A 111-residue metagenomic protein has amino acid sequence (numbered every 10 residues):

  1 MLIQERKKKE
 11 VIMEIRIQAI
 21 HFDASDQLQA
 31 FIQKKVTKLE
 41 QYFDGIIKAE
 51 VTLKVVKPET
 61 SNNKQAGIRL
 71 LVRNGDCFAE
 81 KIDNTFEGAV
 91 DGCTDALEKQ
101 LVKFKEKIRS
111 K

Functional and structural regions predicted by a protein language model:
L2-K111: N-terminal, polar/charged subdomain of small-to-medium soluble alpha/beta proteins
